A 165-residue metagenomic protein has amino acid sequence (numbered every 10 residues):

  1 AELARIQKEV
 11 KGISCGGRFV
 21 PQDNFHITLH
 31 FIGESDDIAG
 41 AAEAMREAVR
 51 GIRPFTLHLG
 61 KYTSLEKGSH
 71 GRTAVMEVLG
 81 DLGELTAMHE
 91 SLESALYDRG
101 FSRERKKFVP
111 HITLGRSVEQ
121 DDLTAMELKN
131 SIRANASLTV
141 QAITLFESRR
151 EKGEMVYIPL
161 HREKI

Functional and structural regions predicted by a protein language model:
A1-I165: Histidine-dependent nucleotide/RNA phosphoesterase domain, centered on the 2H-phosphoesterase fold with its duplicated
